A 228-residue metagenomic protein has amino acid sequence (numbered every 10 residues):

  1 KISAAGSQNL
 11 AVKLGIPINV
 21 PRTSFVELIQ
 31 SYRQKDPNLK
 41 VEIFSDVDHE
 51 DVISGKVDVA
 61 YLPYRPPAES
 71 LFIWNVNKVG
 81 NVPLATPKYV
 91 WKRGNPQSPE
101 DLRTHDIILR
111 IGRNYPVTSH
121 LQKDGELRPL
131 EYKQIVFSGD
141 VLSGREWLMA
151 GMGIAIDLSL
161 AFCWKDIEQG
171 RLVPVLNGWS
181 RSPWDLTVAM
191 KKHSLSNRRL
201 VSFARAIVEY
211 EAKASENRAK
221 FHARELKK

Functional and structural regions predicted by a protein language model:
K1-G6, A214: Alpha-helical linker/hinge and terminal dimerization helices associated with HTH transcriptional regulators
A5-V12, R103: Immediate post-signal peptide segment of exported/extracytoplasmic ligand-binding proteins
N9-A68: Central regulatory/effector-binding core of bacterial HTH transcription factors
K13-G15, A60, I108, A155 (+1 more regions): Short, well-ordered beta-strand segments
F44-F137: Acidic, Gly/Pro-rich loop/turn segments at junctions of secondary structure
Y64, P87, L158-A161, W179: Short secondary-structure boundary segments
R128-P174, R181: Hydrophobic hinge/microswitch elements
L160-Q169, N177-K228: C-terminal effector-binding regulatory domain of bacterial HTH transcription factors
